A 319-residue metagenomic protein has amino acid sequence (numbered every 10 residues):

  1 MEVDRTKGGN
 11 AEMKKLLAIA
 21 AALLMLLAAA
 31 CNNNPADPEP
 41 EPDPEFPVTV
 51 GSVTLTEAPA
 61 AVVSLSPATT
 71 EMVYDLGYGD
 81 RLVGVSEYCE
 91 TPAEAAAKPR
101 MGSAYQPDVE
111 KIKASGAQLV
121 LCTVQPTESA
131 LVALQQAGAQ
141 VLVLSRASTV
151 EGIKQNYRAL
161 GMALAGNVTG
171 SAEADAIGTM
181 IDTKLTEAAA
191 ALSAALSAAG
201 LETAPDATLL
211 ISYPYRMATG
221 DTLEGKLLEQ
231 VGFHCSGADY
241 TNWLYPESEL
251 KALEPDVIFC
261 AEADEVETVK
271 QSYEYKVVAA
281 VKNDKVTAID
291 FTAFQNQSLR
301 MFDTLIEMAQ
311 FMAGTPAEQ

Functional and structural regions predicted by a protein language model:
D4-A29: Sec-dependent bacterial lipoprotein signal peptides
K15, A29-T70, A114, N167-T208 (+2 more regions): Bacterial Sec-exported substrate-binding components of ABC uptake systems
A60, P107, E151-M162, C260-Q319: Structured C-terminal subdomain patch of bacterial secreted/periplasmic proteins
A60-P126, D239: A short, structured surface patch at a secondary-structure boundary
S86-T91, Y215-W243: Alpha-helical, coiled-coil/dimerization segments enriched in small aliphatic residues
V109-G116, V132, Q136-A137, Y245-V257: Short helices/loops that flank or line small-molecule/ion binding pockets
P126-Q136, A252, V257-K276: A ligand-binding cleft/hinge motif common to bilobed small-molecule-binding domains
S129, L142-G161, A204-G225: Extracytoplasmic ligand-binding site segments that recognize negatively charged/polar headgroups
